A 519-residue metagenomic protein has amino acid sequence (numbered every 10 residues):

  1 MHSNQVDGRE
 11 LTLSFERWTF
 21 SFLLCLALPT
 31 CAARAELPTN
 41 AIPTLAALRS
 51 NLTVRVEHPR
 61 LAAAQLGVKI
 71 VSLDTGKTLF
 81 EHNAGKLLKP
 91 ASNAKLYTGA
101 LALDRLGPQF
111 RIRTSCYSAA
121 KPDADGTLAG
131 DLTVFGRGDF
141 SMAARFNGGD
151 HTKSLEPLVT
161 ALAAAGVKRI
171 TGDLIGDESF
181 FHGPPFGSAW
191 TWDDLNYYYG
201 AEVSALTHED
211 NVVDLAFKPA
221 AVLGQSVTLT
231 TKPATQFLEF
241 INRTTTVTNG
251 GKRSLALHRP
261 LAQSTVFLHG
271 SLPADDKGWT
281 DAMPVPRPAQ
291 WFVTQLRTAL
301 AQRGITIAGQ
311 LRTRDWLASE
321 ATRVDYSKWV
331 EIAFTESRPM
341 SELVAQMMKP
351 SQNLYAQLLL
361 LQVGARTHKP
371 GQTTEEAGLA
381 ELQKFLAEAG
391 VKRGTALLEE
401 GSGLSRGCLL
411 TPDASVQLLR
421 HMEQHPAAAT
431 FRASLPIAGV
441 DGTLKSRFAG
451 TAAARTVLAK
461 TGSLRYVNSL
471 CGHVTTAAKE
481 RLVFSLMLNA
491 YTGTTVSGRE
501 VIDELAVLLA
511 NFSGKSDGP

Functional and structural regions predicted by a protein language model:
M1-E16: N-terminal secretory signal peptides that target proteins for export/translocation
T19-T30: Bacterial N-terminal signal peptides
T30-E36: Signal peptide processing junction and immediate N-terminal pro/mature segment of secreted/exported proteins
E36-H58, D104-G394, A478, E500-V501 (+1 more regions): Conserved serine DD-peptidase/penicillin-binding transpeptidase domain and beta-lactam-recognizing active-site
H58-H82, R312: A short, well-structured edge-of-sheet supersecondary motif
L79-E81, P350, L360-P519: Small-residue-rich helix-loop
E81-L101: Short active-site loop at a secondary-structure junction that contains or immediately precedes the catalytic residue(s)
